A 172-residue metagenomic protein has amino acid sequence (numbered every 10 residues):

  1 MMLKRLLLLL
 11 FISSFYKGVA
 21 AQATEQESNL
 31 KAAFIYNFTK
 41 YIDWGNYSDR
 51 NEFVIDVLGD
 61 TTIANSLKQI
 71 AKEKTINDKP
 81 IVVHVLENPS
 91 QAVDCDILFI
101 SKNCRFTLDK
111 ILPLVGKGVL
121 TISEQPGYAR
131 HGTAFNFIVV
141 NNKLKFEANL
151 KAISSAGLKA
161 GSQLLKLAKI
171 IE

Functional and structural regions predicted by a protein language model:
M2-L6, G18-E172: Short hydrophobic alpha-helices and adjacent helix-cap/hinge residues
L9-L10: Classic N-terminal secretory signal peptides
S13-S14: Repetitive helical segments and hydrophobic/amphipathic motifs
